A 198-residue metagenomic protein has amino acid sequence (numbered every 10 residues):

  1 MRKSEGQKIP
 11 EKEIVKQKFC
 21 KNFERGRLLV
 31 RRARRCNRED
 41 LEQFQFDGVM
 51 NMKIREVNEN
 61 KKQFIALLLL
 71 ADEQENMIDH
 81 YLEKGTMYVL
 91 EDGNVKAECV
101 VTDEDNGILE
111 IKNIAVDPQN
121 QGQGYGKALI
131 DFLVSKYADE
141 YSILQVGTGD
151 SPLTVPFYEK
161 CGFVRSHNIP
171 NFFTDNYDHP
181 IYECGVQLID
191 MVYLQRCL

Functional and structural regions predicted by a protein language model:
K3, K8-K12, K18, N22: Polybasic, lysine-rich low-complexity intrinsically disordered segments
V30-D40, M52-F64: A short beta-loop-alpha structural element at the N-terminal edge of CoA-dependent acyl/N-acetyltransferase catalytic
R55-P118, I130: Acetyl-CoA-dependent GNAT
N120, G124-F132: Conserved acetyl-CoA pyrophosphate-binding loop and the N-cap/start of the following alpha-helix in GNAT-like
Y137-G149: Conserved GNAT acetyl-CoA-binding A-motif
Q145-G147, E159, V164-G185: Conserved catalytic-core motifs of GNAT/GCN5-like acyltransferases
